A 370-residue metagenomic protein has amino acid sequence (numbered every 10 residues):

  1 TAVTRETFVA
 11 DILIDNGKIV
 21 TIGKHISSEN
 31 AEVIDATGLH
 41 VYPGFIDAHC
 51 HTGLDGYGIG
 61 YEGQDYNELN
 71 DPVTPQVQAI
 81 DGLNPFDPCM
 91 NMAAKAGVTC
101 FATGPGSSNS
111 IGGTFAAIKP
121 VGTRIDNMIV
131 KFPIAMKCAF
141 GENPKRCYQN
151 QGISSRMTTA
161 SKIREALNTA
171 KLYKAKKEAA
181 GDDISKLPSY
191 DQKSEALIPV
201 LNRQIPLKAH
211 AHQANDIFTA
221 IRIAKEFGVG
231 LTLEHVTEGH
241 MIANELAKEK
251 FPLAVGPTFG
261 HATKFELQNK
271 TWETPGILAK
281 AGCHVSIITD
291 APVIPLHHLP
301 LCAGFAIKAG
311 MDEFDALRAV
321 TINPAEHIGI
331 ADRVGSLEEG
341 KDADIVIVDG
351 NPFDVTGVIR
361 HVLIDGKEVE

Functional and structural regions predicted by a protein language model:
A2-Y42, I59: Histidine-rich, glycine-flanked metal-binding segment
I12, G17, G38, H49 (+9 more regions): Divalent metal-coordination and catalytic microenvironments
A36-P105, S110: Metal-associated gating/positioning segment near the N- to mid-region
T52-D55, P85, S108-I111, A214-F218 (+2 more regions): Active-site environment of divalent metal-dependent phosphoester hydrolases
G56-L83, R124, K137-C147, L187 (+2 more regions): Active-site gating loops and adjacent loop-to-helix segments of metal-dependent hydrolytic enzymes
Y57-G58, Q64-N70, T74-Q76, P206 (+3 more regions): His/Asp/Glu-enriched, well-ordered alpha-helical/loop segment that forms or immediately abuts the divalent-metal
A79, G104, K174-T271, S286 (+4 more regions): Active-site core of metal-dependent hydrolases
C89, A94-L231: Polyanionic/metal-chelating signatures
